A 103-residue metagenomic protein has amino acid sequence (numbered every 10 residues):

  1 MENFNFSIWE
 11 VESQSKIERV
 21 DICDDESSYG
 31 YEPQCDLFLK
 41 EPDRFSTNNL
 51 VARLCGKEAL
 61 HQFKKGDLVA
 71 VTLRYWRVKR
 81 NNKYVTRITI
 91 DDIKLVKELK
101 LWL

Functional and structural regions predicted by a protein language model:
M1-L103: Single-stranded nucleic acid-binding surfaces, predominantly the OB-fold ssDNA-binding core
